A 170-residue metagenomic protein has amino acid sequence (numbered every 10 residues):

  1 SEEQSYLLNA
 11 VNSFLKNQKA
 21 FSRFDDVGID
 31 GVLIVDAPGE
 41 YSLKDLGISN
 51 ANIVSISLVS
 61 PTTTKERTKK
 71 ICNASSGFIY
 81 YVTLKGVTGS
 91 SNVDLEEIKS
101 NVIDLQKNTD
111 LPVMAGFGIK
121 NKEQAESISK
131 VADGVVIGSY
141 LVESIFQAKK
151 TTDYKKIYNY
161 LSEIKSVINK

Functional and structural regions predicted by a protein language model:
S1-A37, V167-I168: Active-site beta->alpha loop and helix N-cap motifs at the rims of alpha/beta catalytic domains
S1-S5, L46-P61, E96-V113, K156-K170: Alpha-helix-loop-beta-strand connector modules within alpha/beta enzyme cores
S5-N9, V32-I34, S55-V59, I79-Y81 (+2 more regions): Hydrophobic faces of well-ordered beta-strands that scaffold small-molecule active sites in alpha/beta enzyme cores
L15-N17, I34-A51, T64-K69, T88-I103 (+3 more regions): Active-site-adjacent beta->alpha loops and helix N-cap segments on the catalytic face of soluble alpha/beta enzymes
K19-A20, T63-A74, I119-V135: Catalytic cores of alpha/beta
F24-G28, C72, Q106, S129: Non-catalytic positions within long, well-ordered alpha-helices that form the structural scaffold/packing of enzyme
N52-G89: Histidine/lysine/aspartate-rich catalytic loop segments that bind and position anionic ligands
N101-L111, K120-K170: Alpha/beta catalytic cores of nucleotide-metabolism and tRNA/nucleoside-modifying enzymes
